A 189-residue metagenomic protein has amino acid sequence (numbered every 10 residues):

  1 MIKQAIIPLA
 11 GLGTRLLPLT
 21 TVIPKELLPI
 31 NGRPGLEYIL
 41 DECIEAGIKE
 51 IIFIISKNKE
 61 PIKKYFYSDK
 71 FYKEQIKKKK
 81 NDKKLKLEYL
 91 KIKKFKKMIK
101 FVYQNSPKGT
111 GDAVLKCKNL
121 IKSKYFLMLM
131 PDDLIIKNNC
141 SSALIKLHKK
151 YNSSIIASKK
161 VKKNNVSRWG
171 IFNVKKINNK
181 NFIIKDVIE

Functional and structural regions predicted by a protein language model:
M1, G47-K49, K122, K150 (+1 more regions): Short loop/turn motifs at secondary-structure junctions
I2-K3, P24, V166-R168, N181-I184: A structure-centric signal for secondary-structure junctions around beta-strands
I2-N81, Q104, C140-S142: N-terminal glycine-rich phosphate-binding loop and ensuing alpha1 helix
E26, M98-K100, I183: Conserved beta-strand segments of alpha/beta enzyme cores
P29, F101-Y103, I156, D186-E189: Structural signal for conserved beta-strand scaffold positions within catalytic alpha/beta enzyme cores
K64, Y72-K79, K83-K176: Conserved beta-loop-beta/alpha segment of the NTase-like Rossmann-fold superfamily that binds/positions NTPs
K175-E189: A short, charged helix-loop
